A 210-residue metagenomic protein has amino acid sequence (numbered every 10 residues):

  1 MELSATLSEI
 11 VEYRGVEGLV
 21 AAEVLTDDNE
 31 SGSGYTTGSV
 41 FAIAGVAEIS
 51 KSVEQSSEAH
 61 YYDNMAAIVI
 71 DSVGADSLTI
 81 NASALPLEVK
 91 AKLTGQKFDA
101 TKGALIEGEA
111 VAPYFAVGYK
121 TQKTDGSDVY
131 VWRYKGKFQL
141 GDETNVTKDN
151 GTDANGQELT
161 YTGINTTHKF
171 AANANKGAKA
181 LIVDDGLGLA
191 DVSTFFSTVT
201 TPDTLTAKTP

Functional and structural regions predicted by a protein language model:
M1-V46, K208-P210: Polar/acidic, low-complexity leader/linker segments enriched in S/T/G and N/D
V53-D63: N-terminal "mature-chain" segments and other terminal, solvent-exposed stretches
N64-I70, G103-E107, E143-N150: Catalytic micro-motifs at enzyme active sites that drive phosphoryl/nucleotidyl and oxygen chemistry
M65-V89, D153-H168: Oligomerization/assembly interface segments of phage tail-like spikes and tubes
L85-G108: Charged, amphipathic alpha-helical segments
G103-A116, N155-I164: Residue microenvironments linked to proteolytic maturation and disulfide-stabilized extracellular modules
G108-V146: Short helix-loop boundary/capping segments
F138-P210: Mixed-charge, glycine-accented linear interaction segment located at domain edges/termini
